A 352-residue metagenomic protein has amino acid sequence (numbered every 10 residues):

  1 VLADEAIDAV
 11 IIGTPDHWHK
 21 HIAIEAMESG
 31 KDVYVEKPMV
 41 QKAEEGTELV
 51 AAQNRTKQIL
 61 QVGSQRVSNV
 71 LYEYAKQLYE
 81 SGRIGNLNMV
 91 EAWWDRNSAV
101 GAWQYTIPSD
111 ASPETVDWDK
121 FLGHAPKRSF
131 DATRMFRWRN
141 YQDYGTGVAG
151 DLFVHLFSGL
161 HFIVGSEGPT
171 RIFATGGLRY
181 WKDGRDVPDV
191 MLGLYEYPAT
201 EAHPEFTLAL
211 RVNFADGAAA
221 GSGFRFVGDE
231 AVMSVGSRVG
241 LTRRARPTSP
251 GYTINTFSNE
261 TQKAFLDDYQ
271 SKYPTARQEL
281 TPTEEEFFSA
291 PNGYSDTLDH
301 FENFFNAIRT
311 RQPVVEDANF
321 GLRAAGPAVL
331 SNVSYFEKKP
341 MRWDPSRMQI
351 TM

Functional and structural regions predicted by a protein language model:
D4-E5, N69: Acidic-histidine catalytic/liganding microenvironments
A6, T14-P15: Short glycine-/small-residue-rich Rossmann-like dinucleotide-binding loops
D8-I11, E91: N-terminal Rossmann-like NAD(P) cofactor-binding module of classical short-chain dehydrogenase/reductase
P15, K20-S68, G82, K338: Beta-strand-loop-alpha-helix segment that lines the small-molecule cofactor/substrate pocket of alpha/beta enzymes
Y74, N86-D95, V100-N319, G326-M352: Contiguous beta-strand/loop segments that form the cofactor/metal-binding neighborhood of enzyme cores
